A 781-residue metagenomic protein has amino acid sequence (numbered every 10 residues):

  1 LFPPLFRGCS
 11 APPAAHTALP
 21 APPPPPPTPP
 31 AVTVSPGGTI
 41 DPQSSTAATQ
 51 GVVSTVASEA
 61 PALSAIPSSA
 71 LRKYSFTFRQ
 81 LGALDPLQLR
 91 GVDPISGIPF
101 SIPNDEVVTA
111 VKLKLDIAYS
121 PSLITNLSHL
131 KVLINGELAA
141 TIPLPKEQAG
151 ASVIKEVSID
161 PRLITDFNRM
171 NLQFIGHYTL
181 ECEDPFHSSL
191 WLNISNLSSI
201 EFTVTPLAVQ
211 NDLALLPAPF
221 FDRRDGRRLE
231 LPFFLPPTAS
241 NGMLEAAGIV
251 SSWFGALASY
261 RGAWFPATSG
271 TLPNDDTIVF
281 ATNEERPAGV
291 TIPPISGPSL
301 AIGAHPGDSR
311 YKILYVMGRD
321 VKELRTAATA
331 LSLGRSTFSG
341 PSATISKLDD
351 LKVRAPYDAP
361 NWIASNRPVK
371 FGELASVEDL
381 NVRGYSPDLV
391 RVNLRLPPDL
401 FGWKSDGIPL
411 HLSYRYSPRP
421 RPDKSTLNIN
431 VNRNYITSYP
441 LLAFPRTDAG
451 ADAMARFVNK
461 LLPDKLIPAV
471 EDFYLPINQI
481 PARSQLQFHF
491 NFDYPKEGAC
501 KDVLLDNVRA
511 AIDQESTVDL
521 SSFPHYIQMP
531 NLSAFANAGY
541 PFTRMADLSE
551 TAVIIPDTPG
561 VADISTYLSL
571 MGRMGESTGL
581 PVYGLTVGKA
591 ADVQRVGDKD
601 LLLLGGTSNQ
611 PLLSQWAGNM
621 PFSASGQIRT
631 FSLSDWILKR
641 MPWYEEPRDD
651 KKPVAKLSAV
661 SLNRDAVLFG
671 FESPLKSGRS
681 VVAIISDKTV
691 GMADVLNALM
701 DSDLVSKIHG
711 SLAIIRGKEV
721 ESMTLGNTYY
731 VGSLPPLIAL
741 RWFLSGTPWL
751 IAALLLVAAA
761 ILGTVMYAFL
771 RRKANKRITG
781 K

Functional and structural regions predicted by a protein language model:
L1-G8: Sec-dependent N-terminal signal peptides of Gram-negative exported proteins
C9-K781: Solvent-exposed alpha-helical segments and adjacent loops that form catalytic or protein-interaction surfaces
